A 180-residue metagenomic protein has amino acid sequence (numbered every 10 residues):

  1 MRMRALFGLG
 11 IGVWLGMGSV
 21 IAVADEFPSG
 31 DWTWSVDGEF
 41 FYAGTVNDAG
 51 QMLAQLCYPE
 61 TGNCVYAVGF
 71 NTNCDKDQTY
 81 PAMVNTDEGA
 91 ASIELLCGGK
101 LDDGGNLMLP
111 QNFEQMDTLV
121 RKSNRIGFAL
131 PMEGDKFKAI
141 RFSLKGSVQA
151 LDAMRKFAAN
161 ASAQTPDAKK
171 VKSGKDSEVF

Functional and structural regions predicted by a protein language model:
M1-L9: Bacterial N-terminal signal peptides that target proteins for export
R2, S19-I21: Short, intrinsically disordered, low-complexity terminal segments
G8-G18: Bacterial N-terminal signal peptides
V23-F180: A generic "folded-domain core" signal
